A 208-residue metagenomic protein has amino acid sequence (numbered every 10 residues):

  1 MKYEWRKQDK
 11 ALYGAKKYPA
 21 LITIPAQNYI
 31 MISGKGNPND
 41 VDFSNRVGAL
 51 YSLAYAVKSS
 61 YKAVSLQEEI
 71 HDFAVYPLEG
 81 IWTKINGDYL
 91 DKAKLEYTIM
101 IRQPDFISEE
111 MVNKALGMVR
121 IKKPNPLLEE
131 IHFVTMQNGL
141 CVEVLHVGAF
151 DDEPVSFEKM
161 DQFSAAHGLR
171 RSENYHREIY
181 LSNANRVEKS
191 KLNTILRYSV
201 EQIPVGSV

Functional and structural regions predicted by a protein language model:
M1-V208: A solvent-exposed interaction/effector surface
